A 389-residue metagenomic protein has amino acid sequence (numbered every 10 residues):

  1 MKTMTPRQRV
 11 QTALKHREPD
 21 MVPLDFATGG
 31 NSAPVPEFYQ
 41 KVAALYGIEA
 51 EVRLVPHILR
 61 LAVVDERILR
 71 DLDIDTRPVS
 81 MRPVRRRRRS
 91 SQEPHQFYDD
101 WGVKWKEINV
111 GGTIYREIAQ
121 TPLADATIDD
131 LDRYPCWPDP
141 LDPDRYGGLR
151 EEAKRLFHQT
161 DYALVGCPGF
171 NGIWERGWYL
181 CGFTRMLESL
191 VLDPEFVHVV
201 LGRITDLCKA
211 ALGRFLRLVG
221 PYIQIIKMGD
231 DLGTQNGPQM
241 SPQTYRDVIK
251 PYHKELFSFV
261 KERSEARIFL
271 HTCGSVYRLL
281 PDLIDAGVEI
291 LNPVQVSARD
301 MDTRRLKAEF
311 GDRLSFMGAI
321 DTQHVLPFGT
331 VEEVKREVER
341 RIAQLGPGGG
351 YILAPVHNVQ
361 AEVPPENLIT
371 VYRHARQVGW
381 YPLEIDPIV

Functional and structural regions predicted by a protein language model:
M1-A43, Y98, E107-G111, E117 (+1 more regions): Active-site loop segments of alpha/beta catalytic cores
V35-S80: Segments that shape or occlude catalytic/ligand-binding pockets
V52, R116-E117: Short, surface-exposed linear segments at secondary-structure transitions and domain or protein termini
R53-P56, R60, Q92, W137-D144: Short coil/turn segments at secondary-structure boundaries
E66, Q92-H95, E175: A generic hydrophobic-helix recognition signal that picks specific residues within alpha-helical hydrophobic
T76, V84-R85, A298, V359: Glycine-rich nucleotide phosphate-binding loop and flanking beta-alpha elements of Rossmann-like dinucleotide-binding
M81-Q96: Short acidic, Pro/Gly- and aromatic-enriched capping/linker segments at domain boundaries
